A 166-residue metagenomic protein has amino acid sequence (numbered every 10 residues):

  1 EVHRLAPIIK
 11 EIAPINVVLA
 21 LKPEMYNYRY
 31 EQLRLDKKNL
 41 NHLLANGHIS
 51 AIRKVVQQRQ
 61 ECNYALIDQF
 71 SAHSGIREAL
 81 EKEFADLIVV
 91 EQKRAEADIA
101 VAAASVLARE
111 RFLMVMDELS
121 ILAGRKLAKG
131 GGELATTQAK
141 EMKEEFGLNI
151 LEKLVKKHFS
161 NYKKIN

Functional and structural regions predicted by a protein language model:
E1-N166: RNase H-like, Mg2+-dependent phosphodiesterase core, and more generally RNA phosphate-backbone-engaging helix-loop
